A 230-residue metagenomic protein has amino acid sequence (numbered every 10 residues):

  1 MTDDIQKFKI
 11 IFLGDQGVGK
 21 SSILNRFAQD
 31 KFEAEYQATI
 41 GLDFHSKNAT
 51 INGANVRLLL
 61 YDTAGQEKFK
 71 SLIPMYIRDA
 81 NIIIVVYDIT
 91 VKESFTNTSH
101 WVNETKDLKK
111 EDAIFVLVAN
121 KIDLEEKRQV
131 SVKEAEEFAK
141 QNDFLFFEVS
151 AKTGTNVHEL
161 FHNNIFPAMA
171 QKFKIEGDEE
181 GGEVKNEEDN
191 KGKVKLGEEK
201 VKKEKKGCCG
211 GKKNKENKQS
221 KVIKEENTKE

Functional and structural regions predicted by a protein language model:
M1-G17, S21, I51-N55, E111-E230: Conserved P-loop small GTPase signature centered on TRAFAC-class small GTPases
L24-N25: Post-Walker A alpha-helix
A28-N55: Switch I (effector-binding) loop of TRAFAC-class P-loop GTPase G-domains
H45, K70-M75: Conserved alpha-helical scaffold flanking the Walker A/P-loop in AAA+ ATPase domains
V56-S71: Switch II (G3) loop of P-loop NTPases
L59-Y61, S94, W101: WD40-repeat beta-propellers
L60-Y61, I84-D88, L117-N120: Conserved beta-strand segments of the P-loop GTPase G domain that flank and frequently precede/overlap
D79-S99, K109-D112, D123-Q129, S150: Conserved Switch II/interswitch segment of TRAFAC-class P-loop GTPases
